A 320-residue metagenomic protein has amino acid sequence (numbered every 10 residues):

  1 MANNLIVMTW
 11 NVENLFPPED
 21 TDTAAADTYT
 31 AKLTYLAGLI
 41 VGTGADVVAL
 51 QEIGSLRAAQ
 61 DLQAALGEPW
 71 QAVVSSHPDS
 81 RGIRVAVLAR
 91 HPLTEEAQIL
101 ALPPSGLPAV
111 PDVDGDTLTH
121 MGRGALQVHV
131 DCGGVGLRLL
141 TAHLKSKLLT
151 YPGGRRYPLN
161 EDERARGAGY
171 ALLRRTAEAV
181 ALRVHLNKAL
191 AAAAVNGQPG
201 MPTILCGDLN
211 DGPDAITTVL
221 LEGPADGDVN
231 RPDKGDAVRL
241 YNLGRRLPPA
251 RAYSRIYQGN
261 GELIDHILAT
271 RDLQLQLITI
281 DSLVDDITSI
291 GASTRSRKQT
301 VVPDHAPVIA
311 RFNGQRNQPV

Functional and structural regions predicted by a protein language model:
M1-R84, P158-L159, A179-V180, G197-P202 (+2 more regions): N-terminal, active-site-proximal structural segment of metallo-dependent hydrolase catalytic domains
M1-V7, M121-E163, N317-Q318: Beta-strand-turn-beta hairpins that frame and shape the catalytic cleft of phosphate-ester-processing enzymes
W10, Q51, A142, G207-D208: Active-site flanking residues adjacent to catalytic metal/cofactor-binding acidic residues
F16-P18, L56-A58, G82, K147-T150 (+2 more regions): Short catalytic/ligand-binding loop motif for oxyanion handling, primarily in non-cytosolic enzymes, centered on
P18-A31, K147-L173: A solvent-exposed, charged loop/short amphipathic helix patch at secondary-structure junctions
V47, E52, H77-P78, R84-V85 (+7 more regions): A shared catalytic/ligand-binding motif for oxyanion handling
V47, E52-K147: Structured beta-strand-rich core segments of catalytic domains in phosphoester-bond hydrolases
T94-I99, T119-M121, H129, V184-I204 (+1 more regions): Metal-dependent phosphoester-hydrolase catalytic domains
